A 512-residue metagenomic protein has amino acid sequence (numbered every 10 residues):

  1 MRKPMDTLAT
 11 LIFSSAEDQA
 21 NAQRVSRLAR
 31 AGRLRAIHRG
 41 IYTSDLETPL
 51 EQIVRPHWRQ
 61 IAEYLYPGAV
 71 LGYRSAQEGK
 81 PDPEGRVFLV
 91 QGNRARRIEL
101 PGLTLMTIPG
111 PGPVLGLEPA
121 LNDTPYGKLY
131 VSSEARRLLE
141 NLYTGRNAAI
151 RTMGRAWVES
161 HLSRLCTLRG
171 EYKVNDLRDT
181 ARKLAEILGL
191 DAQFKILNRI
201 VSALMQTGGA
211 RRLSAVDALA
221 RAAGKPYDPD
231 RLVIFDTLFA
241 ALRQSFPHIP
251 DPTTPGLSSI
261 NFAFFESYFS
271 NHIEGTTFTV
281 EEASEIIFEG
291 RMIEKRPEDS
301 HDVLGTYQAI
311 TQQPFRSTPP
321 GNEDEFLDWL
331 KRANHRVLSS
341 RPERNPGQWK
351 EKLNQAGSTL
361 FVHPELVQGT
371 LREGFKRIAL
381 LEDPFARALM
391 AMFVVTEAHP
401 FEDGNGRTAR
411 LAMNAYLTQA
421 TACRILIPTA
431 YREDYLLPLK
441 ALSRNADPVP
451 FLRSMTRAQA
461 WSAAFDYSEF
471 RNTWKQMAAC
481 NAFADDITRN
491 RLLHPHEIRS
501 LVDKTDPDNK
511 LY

Functional and structural regions predicted by a protein language model:
M1-S14, Q19-S26, R30-I37, D45-I53 (+2 more regions): FIC/Doc superfamily catalytic core
I53-P67: Short, structured active-site "lid" loops
